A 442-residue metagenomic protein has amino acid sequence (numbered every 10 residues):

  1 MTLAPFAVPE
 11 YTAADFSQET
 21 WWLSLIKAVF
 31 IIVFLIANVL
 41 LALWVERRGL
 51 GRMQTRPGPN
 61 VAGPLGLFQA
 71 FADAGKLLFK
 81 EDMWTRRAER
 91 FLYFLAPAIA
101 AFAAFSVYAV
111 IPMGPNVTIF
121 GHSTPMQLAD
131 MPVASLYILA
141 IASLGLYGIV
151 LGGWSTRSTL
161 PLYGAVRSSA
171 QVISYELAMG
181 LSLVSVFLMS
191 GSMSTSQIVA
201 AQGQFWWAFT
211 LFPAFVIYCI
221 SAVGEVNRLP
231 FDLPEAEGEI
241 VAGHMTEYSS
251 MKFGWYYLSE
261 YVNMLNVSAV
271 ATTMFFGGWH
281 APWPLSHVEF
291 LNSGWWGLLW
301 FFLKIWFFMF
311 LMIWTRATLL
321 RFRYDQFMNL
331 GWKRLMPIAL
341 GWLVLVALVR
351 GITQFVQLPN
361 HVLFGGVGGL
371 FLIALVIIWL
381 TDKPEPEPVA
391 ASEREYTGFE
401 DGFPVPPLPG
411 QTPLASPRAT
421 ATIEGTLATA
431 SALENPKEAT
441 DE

Functional and structural regions predicted by a protein language model:
T2-E442: Selective transmembrane helix interface/packing segments
